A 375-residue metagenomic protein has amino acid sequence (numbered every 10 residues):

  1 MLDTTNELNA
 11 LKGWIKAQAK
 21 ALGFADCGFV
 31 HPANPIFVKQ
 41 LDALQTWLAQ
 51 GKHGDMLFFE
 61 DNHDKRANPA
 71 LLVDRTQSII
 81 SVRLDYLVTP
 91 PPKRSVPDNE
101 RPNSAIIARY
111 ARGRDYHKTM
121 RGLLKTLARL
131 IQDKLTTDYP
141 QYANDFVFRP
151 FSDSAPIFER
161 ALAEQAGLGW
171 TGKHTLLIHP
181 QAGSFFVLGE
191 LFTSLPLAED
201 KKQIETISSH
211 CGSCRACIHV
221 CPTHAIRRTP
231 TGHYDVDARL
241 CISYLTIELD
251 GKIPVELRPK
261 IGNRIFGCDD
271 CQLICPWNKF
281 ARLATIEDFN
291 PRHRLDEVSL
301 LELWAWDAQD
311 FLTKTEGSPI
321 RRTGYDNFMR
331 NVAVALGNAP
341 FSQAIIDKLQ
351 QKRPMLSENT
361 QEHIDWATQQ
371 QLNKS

Functional and structural regions predicted by a protein language model:
M1-S209: Auxiliary alpha/beta "docking" domains used to position bulky ligands
A216-T246, R264-D288: Iron-sulfur cluster-binding cysteine motifs and their immediate structural context in ferredoxin-like electron-transfer
K252-D288, T313-G317, R321, N327 (+1 more regions): C-terminal amphipathic alpha-helical segment
H293-D326: Alpha-helical adaptor scaffolds
D310-K314, F341-R353, N373-S375: Amphipathic alpha-helical scaffolding segments comprising HEAT/armadillo-like alpha-solenoid repeats
R321-T323, Q351-T360: Short coil turns that connect the paired helices of HEAT/ARM alpha-solenoid repeats
M329-P340, Q361-Q371: Structural detector for internal amphipathic alpha-helices that build alpha-solenoid repeat scaffolds
